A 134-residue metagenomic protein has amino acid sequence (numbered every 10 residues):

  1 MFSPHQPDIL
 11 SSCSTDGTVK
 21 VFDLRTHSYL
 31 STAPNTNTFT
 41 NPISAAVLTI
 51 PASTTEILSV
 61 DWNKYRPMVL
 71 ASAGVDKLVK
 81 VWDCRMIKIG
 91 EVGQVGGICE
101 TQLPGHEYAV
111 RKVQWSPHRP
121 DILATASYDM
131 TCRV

Functional and structural regions predicted by a protein language model:
M1-P7, D61-P67, Q114-P120: Loop/turn segments within WD40 beta-propeller blades
M1-Y29, I50, V60: Loop-centered beta-sheet repeat module
P7, D16-T18, T54, P67 (+4 more regions): Surface-exposed loop/turn positions within WD40 beta-propeller blades
C13-D16, L24, S72-D76, C84 (+1 more regions): Conserved strand-to-loop turn within each blade of WD40 beta-propeller repeats
V19-L24, V60, V79-C84, V113 (+1 more regions): WD40-repeat beta-propellers
D23-T38, D83-G93: Short loop/turn segments immediately following beta-strands, especially the blade-tip and inter-blade linker loops
T36-S44, I50-I57, Q94-G97, L103-V110: WD40/WD-repeat beta-propeller blade N-cap
